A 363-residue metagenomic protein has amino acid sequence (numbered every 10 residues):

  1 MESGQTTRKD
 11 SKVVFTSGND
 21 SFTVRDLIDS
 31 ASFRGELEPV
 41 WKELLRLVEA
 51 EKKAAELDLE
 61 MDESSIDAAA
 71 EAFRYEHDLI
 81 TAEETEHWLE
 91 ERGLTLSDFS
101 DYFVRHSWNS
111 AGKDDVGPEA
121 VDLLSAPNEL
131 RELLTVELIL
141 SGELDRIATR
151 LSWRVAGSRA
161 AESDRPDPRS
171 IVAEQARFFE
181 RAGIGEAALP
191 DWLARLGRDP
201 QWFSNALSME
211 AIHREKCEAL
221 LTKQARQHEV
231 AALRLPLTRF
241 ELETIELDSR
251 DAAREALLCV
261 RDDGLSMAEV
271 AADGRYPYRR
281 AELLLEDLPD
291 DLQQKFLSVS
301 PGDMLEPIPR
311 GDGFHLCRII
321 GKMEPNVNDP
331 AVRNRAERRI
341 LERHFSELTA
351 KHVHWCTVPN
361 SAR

Functional and structural regions predicted by a protein language model:
M1-K12, D20-R363: Peptidyl-prolyl cis-trans isomerase
